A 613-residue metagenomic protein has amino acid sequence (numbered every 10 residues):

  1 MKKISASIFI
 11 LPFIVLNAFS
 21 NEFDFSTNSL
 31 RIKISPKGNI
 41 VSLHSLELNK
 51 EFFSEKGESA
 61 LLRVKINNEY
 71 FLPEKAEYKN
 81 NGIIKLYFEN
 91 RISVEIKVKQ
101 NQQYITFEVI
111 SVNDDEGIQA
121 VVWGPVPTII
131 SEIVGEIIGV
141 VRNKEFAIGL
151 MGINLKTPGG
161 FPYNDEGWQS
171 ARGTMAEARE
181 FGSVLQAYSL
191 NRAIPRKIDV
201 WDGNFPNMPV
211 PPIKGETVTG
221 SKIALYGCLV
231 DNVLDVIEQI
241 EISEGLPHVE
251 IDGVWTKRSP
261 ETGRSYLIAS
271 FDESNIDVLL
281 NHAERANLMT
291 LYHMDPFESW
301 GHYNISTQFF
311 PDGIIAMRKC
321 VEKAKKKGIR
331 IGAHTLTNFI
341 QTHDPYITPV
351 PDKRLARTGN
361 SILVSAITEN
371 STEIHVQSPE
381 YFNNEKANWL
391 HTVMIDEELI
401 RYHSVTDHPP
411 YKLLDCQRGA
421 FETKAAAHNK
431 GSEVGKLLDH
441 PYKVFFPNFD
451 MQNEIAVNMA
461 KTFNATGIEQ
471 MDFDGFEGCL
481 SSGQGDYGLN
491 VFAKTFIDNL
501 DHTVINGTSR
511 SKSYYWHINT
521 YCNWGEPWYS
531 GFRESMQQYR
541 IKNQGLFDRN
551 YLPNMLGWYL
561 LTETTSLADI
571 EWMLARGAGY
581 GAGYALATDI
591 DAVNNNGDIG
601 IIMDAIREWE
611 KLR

Functional and structural regions predicted by a protein language model:
M1-A6: Positively charged n-region of N-terminal signal peptides that target proteins for export
S7-L16: Bacterial N-terminal signal peptides
A18-E22: Boundary at the C-terminal end of the N-terminal hydrophobic targeting segment
F25-L291, K323, R330-I331, E469-Q470 (+2 more regions): Carbohydrate-recognition beta-sandwich/jelly-roll modules in extracellular/periplasmic carbohydrate-active proteins
I34, L480, L489-R613: Active-site-proximal substrate-binding groove within the catalytic cores of carbohydrate-active enzymes
K37, V94-Y104, G117-V134, Y381-E397 (+1 more regions): Extended Gly/Ser/Thr-rich low-complexity repeat segments, especially those forming or decorating extracellular
W255-N360, L438-S482, Y487: Aromatic-lined carbohydrate-binding/catalytic grooves of carbohydrate-active enzymes
T337-A425: Autoprocessing Asn-cyclization modules and mimics
